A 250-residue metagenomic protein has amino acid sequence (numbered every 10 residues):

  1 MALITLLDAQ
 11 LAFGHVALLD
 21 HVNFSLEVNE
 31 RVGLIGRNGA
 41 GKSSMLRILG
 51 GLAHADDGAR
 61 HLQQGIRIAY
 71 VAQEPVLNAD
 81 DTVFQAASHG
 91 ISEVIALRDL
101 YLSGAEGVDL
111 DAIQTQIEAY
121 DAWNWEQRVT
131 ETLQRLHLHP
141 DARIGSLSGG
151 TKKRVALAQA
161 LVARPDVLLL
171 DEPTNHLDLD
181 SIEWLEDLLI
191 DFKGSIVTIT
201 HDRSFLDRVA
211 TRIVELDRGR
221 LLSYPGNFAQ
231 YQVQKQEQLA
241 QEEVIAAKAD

Functional and structural regions predicted by a protein language model:
M1-A247: ABC ATP-binding cassette signature C-motif
